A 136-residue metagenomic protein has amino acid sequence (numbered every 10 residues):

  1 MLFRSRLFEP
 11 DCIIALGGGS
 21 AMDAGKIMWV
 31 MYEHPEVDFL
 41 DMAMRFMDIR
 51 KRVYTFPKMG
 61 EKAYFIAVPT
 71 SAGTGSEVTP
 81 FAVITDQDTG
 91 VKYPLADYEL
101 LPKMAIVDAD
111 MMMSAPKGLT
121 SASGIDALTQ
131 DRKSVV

Functional and structural regions predicted by a protein language model:
M1-L2: Short, small-residue-biased leader/transition segments that mark boundaries at the very start of proteins
S5-D11: Glycine-rich phosphate-binding loop signature in dinucleotide/nucleotide-binding domains
I13-L16: Short glycine-rich or small-residue beta-strand-to-loop segments that form or flank ligand, phosphate, metal/Fe-S
G19: Acidic-aromatic/histidine active-site loop/patch
D23-H34: DPxDG-like acidic metal-binding loop motif
P35-S134: A glycine/threonine-rich phosphate-anchoring loop and its flanking beta-alpha core in nucleotide/phosphate-binding
